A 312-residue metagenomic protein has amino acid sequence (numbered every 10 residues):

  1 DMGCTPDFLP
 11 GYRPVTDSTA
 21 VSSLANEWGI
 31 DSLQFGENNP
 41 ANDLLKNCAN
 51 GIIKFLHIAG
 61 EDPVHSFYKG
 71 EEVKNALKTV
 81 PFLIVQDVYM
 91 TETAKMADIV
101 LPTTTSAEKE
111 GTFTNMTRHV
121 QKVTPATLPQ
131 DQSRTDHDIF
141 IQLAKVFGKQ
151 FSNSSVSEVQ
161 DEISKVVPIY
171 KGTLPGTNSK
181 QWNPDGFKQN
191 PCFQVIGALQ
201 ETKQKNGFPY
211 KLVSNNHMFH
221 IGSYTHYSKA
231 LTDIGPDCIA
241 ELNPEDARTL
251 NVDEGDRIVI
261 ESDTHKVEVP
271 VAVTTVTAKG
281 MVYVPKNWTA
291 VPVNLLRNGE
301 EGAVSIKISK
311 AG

Functional and structural regions predicted by a protein language model:
D1-K109, L143-F147, L212, K266 (+1 more regions): Catalytic alpha/large subunits of respiratory electron-transfer oxidoreductases, centered on bis-MGD molybdoenzymes
D1-P6, S23, V156-A230: Long, low-complexity segments enriched in small/aliphatic residues
D17, E37, A41, G70 (+5 more regions): Generic structural signal for well-ordered, non-membrane alpha-helical segments in soluble metabolic enzymes
A41-N47, E71-V73, V88-M90, A198-T202 (+5 more regions): Generic recognition of flexible, low-complexity loop/linker segments
S66-F67, T93-A94, E110-G111, V123 (+2 more regions): Short helix/loop capping segments that flank catalytic or ligand/cofactor-binding pockets
L101-T104, E108, H119-Q130: Short beta-alpha connecting loops at secondary-structure transitions that line or flank enzyme active sites
H119, K203-K205, L212-S214, I260-H265 (+1 more regions): Flexible, low-hydrophobicity surface segments
P129-K180, T225-E241, E245-G312: Long, contiguous, secondary-structure-rich segments that constitute the structural scaffold of globular domains
